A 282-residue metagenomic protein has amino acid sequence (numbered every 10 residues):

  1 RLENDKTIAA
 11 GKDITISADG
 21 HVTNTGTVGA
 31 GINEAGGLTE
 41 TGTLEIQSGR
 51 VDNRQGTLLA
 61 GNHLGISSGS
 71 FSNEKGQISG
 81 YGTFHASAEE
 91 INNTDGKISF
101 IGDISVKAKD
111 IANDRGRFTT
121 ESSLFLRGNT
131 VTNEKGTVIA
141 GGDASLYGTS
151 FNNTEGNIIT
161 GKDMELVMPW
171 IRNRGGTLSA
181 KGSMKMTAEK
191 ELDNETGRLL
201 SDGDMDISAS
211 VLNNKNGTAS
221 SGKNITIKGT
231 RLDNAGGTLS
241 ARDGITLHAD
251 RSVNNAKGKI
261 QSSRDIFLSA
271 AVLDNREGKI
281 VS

Functional and structural regions predicted by a protein language model:
R1-N4, I8-A9, D13-I16, G20-N24 (+32 more regions): Extracellular beta-strand scaffolds
